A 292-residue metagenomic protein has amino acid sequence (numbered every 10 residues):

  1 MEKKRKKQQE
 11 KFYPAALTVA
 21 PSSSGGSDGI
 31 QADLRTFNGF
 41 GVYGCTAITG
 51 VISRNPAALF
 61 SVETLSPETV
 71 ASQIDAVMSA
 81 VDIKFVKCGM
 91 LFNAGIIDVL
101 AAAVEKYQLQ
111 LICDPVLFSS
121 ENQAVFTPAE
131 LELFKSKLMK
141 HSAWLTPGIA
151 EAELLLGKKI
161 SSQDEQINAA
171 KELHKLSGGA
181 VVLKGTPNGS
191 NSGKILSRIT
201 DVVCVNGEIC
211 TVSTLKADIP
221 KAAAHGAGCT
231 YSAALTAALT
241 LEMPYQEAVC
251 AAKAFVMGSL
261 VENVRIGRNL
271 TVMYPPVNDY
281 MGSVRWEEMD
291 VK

Functional and structural regions predicted by a protein language model:
E2-T18, A32-E121, N278-G282, E287-E288: Conserved N-terminal subdomain of the carbohydrate kinase-like
R5-F12, G29, L196-T214: Acidic-glycine-rich active-site phosphate/pyrophosphate-binding loop
K11, F40-C45, I209-C210, A238-A252: Phosphate-handling active-site elements
Y13, T64, Q246-K292: Charged C-terminal helix
A15, V19-G25, I209-G226: Short pre-catalytic strand/loop immediately N-terminal to key active-site residues, enriched for Gly-Thr
T36, E153-L154, K221-Y245: Short, small-residue alpha-helix embedded
P128-I209: Conserved phosphate/ATP/ADP-binding segment of small-molecule kinases
